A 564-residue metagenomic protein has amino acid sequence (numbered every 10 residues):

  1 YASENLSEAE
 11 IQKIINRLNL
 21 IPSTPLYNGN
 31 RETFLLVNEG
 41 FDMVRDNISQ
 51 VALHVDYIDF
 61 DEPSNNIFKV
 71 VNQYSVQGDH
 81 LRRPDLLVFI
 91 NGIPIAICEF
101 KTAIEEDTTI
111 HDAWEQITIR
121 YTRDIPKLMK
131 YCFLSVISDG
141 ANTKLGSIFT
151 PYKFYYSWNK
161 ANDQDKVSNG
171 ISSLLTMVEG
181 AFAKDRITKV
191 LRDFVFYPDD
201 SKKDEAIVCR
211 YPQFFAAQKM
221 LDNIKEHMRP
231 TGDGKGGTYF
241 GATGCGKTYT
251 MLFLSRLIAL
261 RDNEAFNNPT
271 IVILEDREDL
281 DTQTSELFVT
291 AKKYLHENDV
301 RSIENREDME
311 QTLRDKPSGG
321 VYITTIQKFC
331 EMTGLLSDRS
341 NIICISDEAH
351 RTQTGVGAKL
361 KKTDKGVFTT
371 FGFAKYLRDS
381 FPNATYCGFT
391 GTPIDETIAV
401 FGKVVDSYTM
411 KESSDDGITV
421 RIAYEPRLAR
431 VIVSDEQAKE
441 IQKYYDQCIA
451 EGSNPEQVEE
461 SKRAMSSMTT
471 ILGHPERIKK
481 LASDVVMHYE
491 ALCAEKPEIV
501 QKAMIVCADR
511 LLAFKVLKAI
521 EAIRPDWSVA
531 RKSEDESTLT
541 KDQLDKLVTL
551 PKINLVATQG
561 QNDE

Functional and structural regions predicted by a protein language model:
Y1-T270, E275, D279-L295, P317-V321 (+5 more regions): ATP-dependent helicase/translocase motor core
Y74, E278, V300-E310, T325-E331 (+2 more regions): Conserved helicase motor
I137-S138, Y322-T324, C344-I345, T385-T390: Structural recognition of the conserved hydrophobic beta-strand(s) that form the central parallel beta-sheet of P-loop
S168, I398-V500, V516-A522, V529-K532: Interdomain helical connector at the RecA1-RecA2 junction of SF1/SF2 helicase-like NTPases
A242-T243, H350, T370-T397: Conserved helicase ATPase motor motifs in RecA-like P-loop NTPase domains
E304-Y322, L335-R339, V548, G560-E564: Conserved motor-coupling elements within RecA-like helicase/translocase cores
S318-Y376: Conserved RecA-like ASCE ATPase "motif II neighborhood" in helicase/translocase motors
R510-A557: Conserved helicase motor "Helicase C" RecA-like lobe of SF1/SF2 P-loop NTPases
